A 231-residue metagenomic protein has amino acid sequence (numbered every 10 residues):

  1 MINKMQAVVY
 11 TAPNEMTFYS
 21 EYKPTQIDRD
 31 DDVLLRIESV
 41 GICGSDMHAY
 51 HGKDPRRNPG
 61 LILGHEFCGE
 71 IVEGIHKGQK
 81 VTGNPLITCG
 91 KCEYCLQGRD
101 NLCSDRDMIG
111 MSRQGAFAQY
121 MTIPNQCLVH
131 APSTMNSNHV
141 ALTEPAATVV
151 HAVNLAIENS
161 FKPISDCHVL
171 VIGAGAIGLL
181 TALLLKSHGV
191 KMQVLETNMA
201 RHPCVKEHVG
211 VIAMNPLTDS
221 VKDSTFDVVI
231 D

Functional and structural regions predicted by a protein language model:
M5, Q79, S165-H168: Nucleotide donor/acceptor-binding cores
A12-N14, R29: Residue-level recognition of beta-strand termini and adjacent short loop/turns
T25-V40, K53-E93, P132-M135: Glycine-rich beta-strand-centered segment in the early N-terminal region that forms part of a ligand/cofactor-binding
Q79, Q119, V211, D227: Conserved acidic residues
G83, V171, I230-D231: Redox-cofactor binding/interface segments in oxidoreductases and associated redox assembly factors
C89-V169: NAD(P)H dinucleotide-binding glycine-rich loop of Rossmann-like/cofactor-binding domains, especially the beta1-alpha1
N136-L217: Mid-domain Rossmann-like dinucleotide-binding core that forms the NAD(H)/NADP(H) cofactor-binding site
S220-V229: A short acidic, Gly/Pro-enriched loop at the edge of an enzyme's catalytic core that lines a small-molecule cofactor
